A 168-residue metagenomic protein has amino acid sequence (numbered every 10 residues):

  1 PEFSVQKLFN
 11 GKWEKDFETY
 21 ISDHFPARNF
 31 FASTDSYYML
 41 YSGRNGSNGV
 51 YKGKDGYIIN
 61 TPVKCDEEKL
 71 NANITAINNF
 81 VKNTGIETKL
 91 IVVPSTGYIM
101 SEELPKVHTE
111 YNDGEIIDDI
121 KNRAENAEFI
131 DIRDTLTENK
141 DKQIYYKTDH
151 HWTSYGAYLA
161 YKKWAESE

Functional and structural regions predicted by a protein language model:
P1-E168: Extracellular glycan-modifying ectodomains
